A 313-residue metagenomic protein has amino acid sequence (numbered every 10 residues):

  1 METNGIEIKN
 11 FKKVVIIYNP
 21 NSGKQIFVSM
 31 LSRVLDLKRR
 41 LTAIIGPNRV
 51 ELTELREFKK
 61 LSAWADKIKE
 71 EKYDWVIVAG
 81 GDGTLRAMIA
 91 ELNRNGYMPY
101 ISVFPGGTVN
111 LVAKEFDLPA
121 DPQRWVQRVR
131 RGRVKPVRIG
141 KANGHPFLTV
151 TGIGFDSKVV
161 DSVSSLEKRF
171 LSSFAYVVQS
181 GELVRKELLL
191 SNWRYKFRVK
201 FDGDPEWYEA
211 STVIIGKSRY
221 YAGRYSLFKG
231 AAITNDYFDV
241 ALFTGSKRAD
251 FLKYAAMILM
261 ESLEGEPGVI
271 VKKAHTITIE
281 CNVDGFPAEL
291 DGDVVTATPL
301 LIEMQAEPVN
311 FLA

Functional and structural regions predicted by a protein language model:
M1-A79, R86, A90-E91: ATP/NTP phosphate-donor binding region
E2, F27-V28, F201-D202, W207 (+2 more regions): ATP/nucleoside-binding phosphotransfer catalytic cores, i.e., glycine-rich phosphate-binding loops
V15, R39, I44, L52-L55 (+1 more regions): Catalytic core of DAGKc-family lipid kinases
I17-N19, F104, F243: Short hydrophobic segments within beta-strands
I26-F27, A87-I89, A113-K114, R224-Y225 (+1 more regions): Short glycine-/acidic-enriched loop or helix-start segments at secondary-structure transitions that form or flank
G152, D156, I214-L227, V294: Glycine-rich phosphate/pyrophosphate-binding beta-alpha loops
D156-V159, W207-E209, Y221-R224, R248-F251: Short acidic/glycine-rich loop or secondary-structure boundary segments that cap or lie
E167-V178, K229-D250: Gly/Ser/Thr-rich active-site loops/lids in small-molecule metabolic enzymes that frequently grip phosphoryl groups
